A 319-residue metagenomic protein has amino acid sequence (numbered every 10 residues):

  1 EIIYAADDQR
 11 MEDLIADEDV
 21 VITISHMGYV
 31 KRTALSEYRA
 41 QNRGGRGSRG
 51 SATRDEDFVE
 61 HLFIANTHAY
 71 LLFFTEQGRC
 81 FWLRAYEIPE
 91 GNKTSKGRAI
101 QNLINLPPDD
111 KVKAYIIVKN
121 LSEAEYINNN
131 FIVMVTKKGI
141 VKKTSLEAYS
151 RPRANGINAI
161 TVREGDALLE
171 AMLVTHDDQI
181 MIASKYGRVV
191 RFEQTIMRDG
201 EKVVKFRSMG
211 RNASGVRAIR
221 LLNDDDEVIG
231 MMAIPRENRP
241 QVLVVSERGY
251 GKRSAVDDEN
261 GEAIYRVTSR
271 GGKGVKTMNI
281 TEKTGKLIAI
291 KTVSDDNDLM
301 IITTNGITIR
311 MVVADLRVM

Functional and structural regions predicted by a protein language model:
E1-M319: Short, structured "edge-of-domain" segments at secondary-structure transitions
